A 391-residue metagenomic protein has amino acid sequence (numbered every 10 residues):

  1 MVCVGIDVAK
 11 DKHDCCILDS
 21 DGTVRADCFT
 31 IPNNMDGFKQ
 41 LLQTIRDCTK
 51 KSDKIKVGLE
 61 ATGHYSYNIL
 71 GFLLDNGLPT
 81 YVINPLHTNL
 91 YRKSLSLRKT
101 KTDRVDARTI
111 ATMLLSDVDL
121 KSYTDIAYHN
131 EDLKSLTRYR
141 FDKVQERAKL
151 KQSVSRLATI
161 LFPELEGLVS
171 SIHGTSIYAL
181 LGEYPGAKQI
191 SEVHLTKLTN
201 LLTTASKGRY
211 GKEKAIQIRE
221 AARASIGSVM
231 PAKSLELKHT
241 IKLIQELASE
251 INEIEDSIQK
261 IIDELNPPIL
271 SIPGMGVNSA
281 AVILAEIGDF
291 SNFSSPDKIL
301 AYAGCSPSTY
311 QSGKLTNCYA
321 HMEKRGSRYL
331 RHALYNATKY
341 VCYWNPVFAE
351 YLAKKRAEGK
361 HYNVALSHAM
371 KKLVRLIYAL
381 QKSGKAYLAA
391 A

Functional and structural regions predicted by a protein language model:
M1-A391: A detector of single, family-specific signature residues that are central to catalytic or substrate-handling motifs
